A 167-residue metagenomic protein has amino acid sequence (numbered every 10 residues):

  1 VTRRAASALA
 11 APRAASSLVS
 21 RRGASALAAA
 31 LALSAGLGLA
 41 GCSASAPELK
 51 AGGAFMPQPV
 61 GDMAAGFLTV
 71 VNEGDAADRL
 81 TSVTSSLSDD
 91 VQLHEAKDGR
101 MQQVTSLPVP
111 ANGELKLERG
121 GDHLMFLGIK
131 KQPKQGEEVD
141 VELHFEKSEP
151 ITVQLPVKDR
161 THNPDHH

Functional and structural regions predicted by a protein language model:
V1-A28: Bacterial N-terminal signal peptides that target proteins for export
R22, S43-S45: Short, surface-exposed loop and linker segments with low hydrophobicity and enrichment for Pro/Ser/Thr
G38-G41: C-terminal motif of bacterial Sec signal peptides marking the signal peptidase cleavage site
A46-H167: Compact, glycine-rich, soluble single-domain proteins
